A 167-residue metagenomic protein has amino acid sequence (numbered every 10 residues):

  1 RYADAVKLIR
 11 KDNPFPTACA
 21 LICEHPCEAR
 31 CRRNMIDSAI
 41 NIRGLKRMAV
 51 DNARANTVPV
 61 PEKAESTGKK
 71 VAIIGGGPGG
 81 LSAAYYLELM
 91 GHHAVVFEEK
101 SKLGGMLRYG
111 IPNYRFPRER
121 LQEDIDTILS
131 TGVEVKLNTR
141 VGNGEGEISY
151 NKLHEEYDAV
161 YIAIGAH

Functional and structural regions predicted by a protein language model:
D4-N13, A39-R43, I73-N143, K152: Beta1-alpha1 glycine-rich phosphate/pyrophosphate-binding loop at the start of Rossmann-like nucleotide-binding domains
T17-I74, L89-M90, Q122-D126, V133 (+1 more regions): FAD-binding core/adjacent interface of flavoenzyme oxidoreductases
